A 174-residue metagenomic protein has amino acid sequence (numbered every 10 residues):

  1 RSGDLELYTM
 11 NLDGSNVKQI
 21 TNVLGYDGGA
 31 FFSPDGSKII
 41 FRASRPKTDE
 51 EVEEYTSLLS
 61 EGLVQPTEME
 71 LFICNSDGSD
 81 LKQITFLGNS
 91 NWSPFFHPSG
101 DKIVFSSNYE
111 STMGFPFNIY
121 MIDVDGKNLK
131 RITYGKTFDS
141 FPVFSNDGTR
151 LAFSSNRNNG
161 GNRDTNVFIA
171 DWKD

Functional and structural regions predicted by a protein language model:
R1-E6, T21-Y26, R42-E70, Q83-N91 (+3 more regions): A flexible loop/linker signature enriched in serine peptidases of the S9 family
M10, K18, F31, R42-A43 (+2 more regions): A structural signal for the main folded, soluble domain(s) of proteins
N11-S15, N75-S79, D123-K127, W172-D174: Short loop/turn segments that connect beta-strands within beta-propeller blades
P34-D35, P98-S99, N146-D147: Residue-level detector of Asp-centered blade-edge/turn motifs that repeat once per structural unit in beta-propeller
I39, I103-V104, L151: Hydrophobic beta-strand positions that form the internal "hydrophobic ladder" of WD40/Gbeta-like beta-propeller blades
G88-S90, S99, V124: Active/binding-pocket-proximal capping segment
F117, N128, F138-S140, D147-L151: A short pocket-lining beta-strand/turn micro-motif at the edge of beta-sheets
